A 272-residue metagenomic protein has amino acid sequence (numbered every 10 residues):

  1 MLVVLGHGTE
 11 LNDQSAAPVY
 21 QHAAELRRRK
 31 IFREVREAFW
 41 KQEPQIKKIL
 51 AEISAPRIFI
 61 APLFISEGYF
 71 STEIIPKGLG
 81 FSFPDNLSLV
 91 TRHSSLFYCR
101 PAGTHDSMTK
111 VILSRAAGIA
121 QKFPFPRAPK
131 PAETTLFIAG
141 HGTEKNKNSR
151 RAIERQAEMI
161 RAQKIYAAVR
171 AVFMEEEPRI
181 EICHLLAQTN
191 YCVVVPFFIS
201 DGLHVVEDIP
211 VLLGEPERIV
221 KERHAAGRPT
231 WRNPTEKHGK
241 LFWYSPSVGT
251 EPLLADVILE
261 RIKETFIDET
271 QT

Functional and structural regions predicted by a protein language model:
M1-T272: Active-site-proximal alpha-helix that buttresses catalytic centers in soluble enzyme cores
